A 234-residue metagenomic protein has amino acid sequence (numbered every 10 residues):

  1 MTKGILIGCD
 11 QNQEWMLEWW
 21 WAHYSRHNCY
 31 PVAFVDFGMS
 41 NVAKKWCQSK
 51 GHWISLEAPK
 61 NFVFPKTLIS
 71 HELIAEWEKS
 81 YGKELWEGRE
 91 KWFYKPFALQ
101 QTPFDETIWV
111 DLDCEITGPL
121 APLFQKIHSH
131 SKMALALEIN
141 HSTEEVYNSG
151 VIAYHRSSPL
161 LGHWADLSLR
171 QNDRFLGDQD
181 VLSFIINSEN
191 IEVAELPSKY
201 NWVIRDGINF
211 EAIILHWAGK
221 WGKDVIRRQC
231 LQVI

Functional and structural regions predicted by a protein language model:
M1-E76, R156, L215-I234: N-terminal anchoring/stem segment of glycosyltransferases
C9-N12, K83-G88, D113, Q171: Short, flexible loop segments at the rims of nucleotide/cofactor-binding pockets, characterized by
W15-E18, F93, F97, L176-F184: A structural signal for well-ordered alpha-helical segments within the folded catalytic domains of diverse enzymes
P31-G38, I108, M133-A136, L196 (+1 more regions): Short, hydrophobic beta-strand segments that form beta-sheet elements in well-ordered domains
S55-E57, E72-P96, Q100: Short, structured active-site "lid" loops
E87, K91-V146, A153-Y154: GT-A fold catalytic core of metal-dependent nucleotide-sugar glycosyltransferases, centered on the diacidic
V146-Y147, F210: Short, solvent-exposed loop/turn segments at the edges of secondary structure
Y154-I234: Catalytic core and acceptor-binding pocket of nucleotide-sugar-dependent glycosyltransferases
